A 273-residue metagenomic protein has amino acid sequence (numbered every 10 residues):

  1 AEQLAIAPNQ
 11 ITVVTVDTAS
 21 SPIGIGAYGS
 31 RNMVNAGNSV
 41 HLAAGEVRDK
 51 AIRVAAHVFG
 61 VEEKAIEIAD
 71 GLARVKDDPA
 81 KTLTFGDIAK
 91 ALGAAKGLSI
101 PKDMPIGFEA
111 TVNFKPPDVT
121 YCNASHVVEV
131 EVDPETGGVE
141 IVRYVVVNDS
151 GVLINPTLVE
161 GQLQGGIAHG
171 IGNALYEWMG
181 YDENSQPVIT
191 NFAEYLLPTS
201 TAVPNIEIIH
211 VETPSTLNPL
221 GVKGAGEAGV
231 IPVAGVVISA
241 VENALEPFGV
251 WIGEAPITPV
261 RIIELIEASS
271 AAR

Functional and structural regions predicted by a protein language model:
A1-R273: C-terminal catalytic domains of large/alpha subunits in multi-subunit enzymes
